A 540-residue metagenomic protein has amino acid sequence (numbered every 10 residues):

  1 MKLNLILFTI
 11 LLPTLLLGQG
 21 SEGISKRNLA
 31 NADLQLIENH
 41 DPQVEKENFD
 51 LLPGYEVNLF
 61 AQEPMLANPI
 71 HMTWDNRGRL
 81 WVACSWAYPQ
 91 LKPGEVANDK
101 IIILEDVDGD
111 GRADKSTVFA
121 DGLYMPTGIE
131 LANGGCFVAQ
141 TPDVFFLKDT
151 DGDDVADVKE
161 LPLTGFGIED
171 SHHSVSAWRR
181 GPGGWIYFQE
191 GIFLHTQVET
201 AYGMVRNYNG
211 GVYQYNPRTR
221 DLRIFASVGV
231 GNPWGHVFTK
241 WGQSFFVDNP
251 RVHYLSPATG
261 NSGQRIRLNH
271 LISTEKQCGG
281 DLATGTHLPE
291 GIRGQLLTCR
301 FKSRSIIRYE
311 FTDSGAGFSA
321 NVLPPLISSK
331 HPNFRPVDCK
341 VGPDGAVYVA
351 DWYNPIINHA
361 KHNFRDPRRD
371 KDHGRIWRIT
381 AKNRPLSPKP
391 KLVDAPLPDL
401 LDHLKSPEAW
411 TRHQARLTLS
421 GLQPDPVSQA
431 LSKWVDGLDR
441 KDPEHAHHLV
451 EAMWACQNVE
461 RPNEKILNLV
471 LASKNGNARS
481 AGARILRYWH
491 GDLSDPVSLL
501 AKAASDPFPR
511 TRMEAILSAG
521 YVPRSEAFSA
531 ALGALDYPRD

Functional and structural regions predicted by a protein language model:
K2-T9: Sec-dependent signal peptide recognition, specifically the positively charged N-region followed immediately by
I10-G18: Hydrophobic h-region of N-terminal signal peptides that target proteins for export in Gram-negative bacteria
Q19-D402, W410-T411, T418-S420, N463: Beta-propeller domains with acidic blade repeats across secreted/periplasmic ectodomains and cytosolic WD/CNH propellers
H71, S406, Q414-Q423, S428 (+1 more regions): Cofactor-pocket helix-loop regions in the catalytic cores of large enzyme subunits
V393-D402, P424-D439, E460-A472, G491-A504 (+1 more regions): Amphipathic alpha-helical scaffolding segments comprising HEAT/armadillo-like alpha-solenoid repeats
A409-W410, P443-A446, G476-N477, P507-R510 (+2 more regions): Alpha-helix N-cap/helix-start positions at coil->helix boundaries
R412-H413, H447-V450, S480-A481, M513: Alpha-solenoid HEAT/ARM repeat scaffold
S420, W454-Q457, R487-Y488, G520: Structural signature of alpha-helical solenoid repeat scaffolds
